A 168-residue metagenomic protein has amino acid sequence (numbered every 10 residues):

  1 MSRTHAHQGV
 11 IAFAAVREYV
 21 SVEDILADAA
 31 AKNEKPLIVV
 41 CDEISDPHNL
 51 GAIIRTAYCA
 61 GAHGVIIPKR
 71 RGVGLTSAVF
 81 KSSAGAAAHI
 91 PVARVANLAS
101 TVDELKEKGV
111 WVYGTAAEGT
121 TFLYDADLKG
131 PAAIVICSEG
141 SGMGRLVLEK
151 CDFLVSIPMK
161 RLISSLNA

Functional and structural regions predicted by a protein language model:
M1-A168: Post-transcriptional modification and biogenesis factors for structured RNAs of the translation apparatus
